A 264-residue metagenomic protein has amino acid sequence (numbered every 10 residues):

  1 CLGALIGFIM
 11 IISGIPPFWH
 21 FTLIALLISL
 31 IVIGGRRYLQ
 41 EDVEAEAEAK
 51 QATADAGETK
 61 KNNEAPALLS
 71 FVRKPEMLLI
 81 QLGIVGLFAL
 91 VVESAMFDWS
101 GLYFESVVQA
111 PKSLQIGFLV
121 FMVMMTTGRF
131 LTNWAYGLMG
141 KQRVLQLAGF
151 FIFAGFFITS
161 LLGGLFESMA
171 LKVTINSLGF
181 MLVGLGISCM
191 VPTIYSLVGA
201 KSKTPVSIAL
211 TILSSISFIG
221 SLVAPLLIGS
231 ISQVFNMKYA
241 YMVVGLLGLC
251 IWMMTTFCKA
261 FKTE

Functional and structural regions predicted by a protein language model:
C1-V43: Helix-loop-helix hairpin linking two adjacent transmembrane segments in secondary transporters
I11-A25, G229-G248: A membrane-interface helix-boundary motif in multi-pass transporters
L30-L39, G245-E264: Multi-pass alpha-helical transporter architecture, strongest for 12-TM Major Facilitator/SLC carriers used
V43-L82: Juxtamembrane intracellular "pre-TM" segments in multi-pass secondary transporters
P75-T126: Extracytoplasmic gate region of multi-pass secondary transporters
R129-K141, S232: Helix-to-loop junctions at the C-terminal end of transmembrane segments in multipass secondary transporters
M139-I194: C-terminal transmembrane helical hairpin of 12-TM major facilitator-type secondary transporters
K203-M237, V244: A late C-terminal transmembrane helix in Major Facilitator Superfamily
